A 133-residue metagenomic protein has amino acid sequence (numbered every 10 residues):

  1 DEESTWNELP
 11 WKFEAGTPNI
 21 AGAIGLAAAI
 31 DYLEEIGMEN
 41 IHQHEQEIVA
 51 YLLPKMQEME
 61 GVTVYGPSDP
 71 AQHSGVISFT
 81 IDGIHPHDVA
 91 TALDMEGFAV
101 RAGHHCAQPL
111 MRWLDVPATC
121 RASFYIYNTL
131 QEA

Functional and structural regions predicted by a protein language model:
D1-A133: Pyridoxal 5′-phosphate
